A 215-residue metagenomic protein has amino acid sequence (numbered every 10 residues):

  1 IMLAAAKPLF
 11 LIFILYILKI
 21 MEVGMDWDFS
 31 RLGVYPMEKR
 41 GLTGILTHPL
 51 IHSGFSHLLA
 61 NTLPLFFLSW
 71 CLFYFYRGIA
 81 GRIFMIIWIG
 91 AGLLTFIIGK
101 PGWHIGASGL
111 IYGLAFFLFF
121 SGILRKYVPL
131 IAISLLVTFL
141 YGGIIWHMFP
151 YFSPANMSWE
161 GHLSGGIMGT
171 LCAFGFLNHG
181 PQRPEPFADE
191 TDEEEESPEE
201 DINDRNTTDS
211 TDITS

Functional and structural regions predicted by a protein language model:
I1-R205: A detector for small-residue-rich transmembrane helices and their helix-helix packing motifs
R205-S215: Short, charged juxtamembrane terminal tails flanking transmembrane helices
